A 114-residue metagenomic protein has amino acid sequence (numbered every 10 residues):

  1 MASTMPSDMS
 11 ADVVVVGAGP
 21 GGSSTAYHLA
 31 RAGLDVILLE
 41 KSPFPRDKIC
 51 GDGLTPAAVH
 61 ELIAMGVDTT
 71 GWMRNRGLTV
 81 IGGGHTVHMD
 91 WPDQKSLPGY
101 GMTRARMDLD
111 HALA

Functional and structural regions predicted by a protein language model:
A2-T4: Ala/Thr-enriched low-complexity intrinsically disordered regions
P6-G21, I37: Beta1/beta-strand and adjacent pyrophosphate-binding region of the FAD-binding site in flavoprotein oxidoreductases
M9-S10, H60, R74, V80-A114: Conserved N-terminal helical subregion
V14, Y27-C50: Glycine-rich FAD pyrophosphate-binding loop
A18, T25-A26, A30, A58: Small-residue (primarily alanine) positions within well-ordered alpha-helices, especially packing/interaction faces
G22-S24, N75: Short glycine/serine/threonine-rich phosphate/pyrophosphate-binding segments that cradle anionic phosphate groups
K48-G83: N-terminal FAD cofactor-binding segment of flavoenzymes
